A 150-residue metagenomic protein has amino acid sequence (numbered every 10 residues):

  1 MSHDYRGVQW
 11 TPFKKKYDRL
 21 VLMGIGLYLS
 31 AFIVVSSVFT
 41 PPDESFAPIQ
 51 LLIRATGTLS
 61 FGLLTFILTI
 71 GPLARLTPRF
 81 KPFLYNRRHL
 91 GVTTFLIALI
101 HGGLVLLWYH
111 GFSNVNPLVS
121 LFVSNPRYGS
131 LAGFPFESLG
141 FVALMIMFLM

Functional and structural regions predicted by a protein language model:
S2-M150: Membrane-embedded alpha-helical bundles that constitute the cytochrome b-like, heme-associated redox core of multi-pass
